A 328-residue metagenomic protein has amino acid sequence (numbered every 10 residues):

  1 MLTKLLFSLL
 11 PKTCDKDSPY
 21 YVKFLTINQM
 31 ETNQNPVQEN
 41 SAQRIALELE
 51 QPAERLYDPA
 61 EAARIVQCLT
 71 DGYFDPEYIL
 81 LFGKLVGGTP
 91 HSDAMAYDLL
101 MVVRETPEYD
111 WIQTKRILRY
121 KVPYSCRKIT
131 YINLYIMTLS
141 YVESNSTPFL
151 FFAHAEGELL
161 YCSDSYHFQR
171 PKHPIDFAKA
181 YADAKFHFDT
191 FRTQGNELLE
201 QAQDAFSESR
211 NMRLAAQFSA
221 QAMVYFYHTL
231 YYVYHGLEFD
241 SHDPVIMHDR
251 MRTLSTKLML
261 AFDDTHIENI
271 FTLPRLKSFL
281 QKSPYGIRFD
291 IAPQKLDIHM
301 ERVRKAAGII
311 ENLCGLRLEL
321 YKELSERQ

Functional and structural regions predicted by a protein language model:
F7, Y20-F24: Aromatic (phenylalanine/tyrosine) cluster motif
K23-D75, V86-S92, E108-F218, M223-Q328: Catalytic core of pol beta-like nucleotidyltransferases
E77-L81: Short, hydrophobic-rich beta-strand element in sensory/regulatory alpha-beta domains
D93-L99: Short acidic, glycine/proline-enriched helix-loop-strand junctions
M101-E105: Short beta-strand-to-loop capping motifs
